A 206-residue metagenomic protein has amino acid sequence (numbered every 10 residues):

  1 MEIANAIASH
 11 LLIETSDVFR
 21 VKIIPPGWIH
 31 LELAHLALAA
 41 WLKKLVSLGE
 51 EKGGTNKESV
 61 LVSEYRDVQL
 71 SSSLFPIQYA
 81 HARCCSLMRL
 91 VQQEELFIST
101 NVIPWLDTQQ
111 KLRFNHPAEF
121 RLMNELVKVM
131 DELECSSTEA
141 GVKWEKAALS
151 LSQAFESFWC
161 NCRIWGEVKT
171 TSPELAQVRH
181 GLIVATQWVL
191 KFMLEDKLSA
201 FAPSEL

Functional and structural regions predicted by a protein language model:
M1-L206: Non-catalytic interaction-recognition regions
